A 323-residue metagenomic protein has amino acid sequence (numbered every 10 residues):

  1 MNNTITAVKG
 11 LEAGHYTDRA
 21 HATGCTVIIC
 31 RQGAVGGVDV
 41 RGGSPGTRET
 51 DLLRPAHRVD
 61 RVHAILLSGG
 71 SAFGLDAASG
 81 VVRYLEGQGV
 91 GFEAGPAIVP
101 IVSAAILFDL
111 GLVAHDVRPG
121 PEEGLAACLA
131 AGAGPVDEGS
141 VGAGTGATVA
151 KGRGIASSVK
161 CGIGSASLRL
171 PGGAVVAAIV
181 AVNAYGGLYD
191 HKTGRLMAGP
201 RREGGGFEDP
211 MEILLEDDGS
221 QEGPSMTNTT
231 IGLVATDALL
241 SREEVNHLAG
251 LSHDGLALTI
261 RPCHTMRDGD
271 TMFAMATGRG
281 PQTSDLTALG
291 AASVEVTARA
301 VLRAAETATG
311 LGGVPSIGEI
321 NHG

Functional and structural regions predicted by a protein language model:
M1-A72, D76-S79, G87-G323: A structural signal for small-residue-enriched, beta-sheet-centric alpha/beta enzyme cores and oligomeric scaffold folds
Y84: Active-site catalytic microenvironments for nucleophilic, acid-base chemistry
